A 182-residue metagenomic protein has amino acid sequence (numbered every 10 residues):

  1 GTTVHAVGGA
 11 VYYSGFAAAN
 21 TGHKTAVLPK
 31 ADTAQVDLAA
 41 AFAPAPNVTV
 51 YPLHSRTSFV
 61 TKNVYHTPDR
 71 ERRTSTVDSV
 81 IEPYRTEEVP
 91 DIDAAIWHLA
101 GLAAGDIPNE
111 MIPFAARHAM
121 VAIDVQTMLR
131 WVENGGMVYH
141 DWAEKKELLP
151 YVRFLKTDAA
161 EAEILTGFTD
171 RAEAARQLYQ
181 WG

Functional and structural regions predicted by a protein language model:
T2-H5, N20-G101, G105, E110-M120: Conserved N-terminal subdomain of the carbohydrate kinase-like
A6, F114-A116, Y139, E173-A174: Glycine-rich, phosphate-binding/catalytic loops in enzymes
G9, T33, G105-D106, Y139-H140 (+1 more regions): Residue-level recognition of alpha-helix initiation/capping sites
G9-N20: Histidine-anchored nucleotide/phosphate-binding helix
V11, S55-R56, Q126-M128: Short, acidic/turn-prone active-site loops that include or flank metal/cofactor- and phosphate-binding residues
Y13, E82-E87, I107-E110, H140-E144 (+1 more regions): A generic local structural motif
A26-A31, A122-Q126, L155-A159: Short internal beta-strands
T127-G182: Conserved phosphate/ATP/ADP-binding segment of small-molecule kinases
